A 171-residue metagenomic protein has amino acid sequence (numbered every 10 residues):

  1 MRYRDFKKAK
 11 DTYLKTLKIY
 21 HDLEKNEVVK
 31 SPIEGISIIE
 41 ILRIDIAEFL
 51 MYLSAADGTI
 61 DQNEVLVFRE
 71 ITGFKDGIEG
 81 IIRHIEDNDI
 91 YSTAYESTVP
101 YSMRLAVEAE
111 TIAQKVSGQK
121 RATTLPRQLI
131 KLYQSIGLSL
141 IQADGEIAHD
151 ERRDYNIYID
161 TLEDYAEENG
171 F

Functional and structural regions predicted by a protein language model:
M1-F171: Small-residue-enriched hydrophobic alpha-helices in membranes
